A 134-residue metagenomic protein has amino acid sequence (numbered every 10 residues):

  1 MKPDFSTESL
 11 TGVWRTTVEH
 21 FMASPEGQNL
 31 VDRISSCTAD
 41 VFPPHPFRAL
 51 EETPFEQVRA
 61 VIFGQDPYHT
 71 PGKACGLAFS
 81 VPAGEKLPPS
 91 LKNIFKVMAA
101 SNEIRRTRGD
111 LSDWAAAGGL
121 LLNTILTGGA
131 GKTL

Functional and structural regions predicted by a protein language model:
M1-E19: Generic N-terminal amphipathic, Lys/Arg-enriched alpha-helix
R15-L134: A polyanion-binding, active-site-adjacent surface
